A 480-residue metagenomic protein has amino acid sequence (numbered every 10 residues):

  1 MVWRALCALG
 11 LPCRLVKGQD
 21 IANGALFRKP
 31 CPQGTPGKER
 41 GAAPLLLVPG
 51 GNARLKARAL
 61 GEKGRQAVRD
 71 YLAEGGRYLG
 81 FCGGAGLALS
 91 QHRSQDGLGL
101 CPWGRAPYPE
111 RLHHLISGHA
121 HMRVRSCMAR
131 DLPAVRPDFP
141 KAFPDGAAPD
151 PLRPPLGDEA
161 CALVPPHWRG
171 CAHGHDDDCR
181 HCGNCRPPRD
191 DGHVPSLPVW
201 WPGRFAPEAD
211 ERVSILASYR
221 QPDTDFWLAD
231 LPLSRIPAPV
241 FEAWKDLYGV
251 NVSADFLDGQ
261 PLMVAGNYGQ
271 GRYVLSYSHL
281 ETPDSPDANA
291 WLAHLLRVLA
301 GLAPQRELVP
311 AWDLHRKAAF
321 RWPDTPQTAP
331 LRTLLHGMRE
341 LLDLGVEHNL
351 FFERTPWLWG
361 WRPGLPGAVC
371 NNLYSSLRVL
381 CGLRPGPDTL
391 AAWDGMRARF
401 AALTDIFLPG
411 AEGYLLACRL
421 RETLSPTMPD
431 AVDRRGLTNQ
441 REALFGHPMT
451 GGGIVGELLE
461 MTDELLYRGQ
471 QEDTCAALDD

Functional and structural regions predicted by a protein language model:
V2-Q95: Helical hinge/lid and interdomain linker segments adjacent to catalytic or ligand-binding clefts that mediate domain
V2-W3, L11-R14, L45, E110 (+4 more regions): Carbohydrate-binding surfaces of carbohydrate-active enzymes
K17-Q19, P102-G104, Y219, Y277: Residues at the C-termini of beta-strands that transition into short coil/loop
L55-K56, L87-S90, Q95, Y108-P109 (+3 more regions): Short catalytic/ligand-binding loop motif for oxyanion handling, primarily in non-cytosolic enzymes, centered on
E62-D131, F139, R180: Cysteine-nucleophile active-site neighborhood
L79, G99, S214-L216, V274-S276: Hydrophobic/aromatic beta-strand patches that form the interior of the parallel beta-sheet core in alpha/beta enzyme
A120-G269, Y277-P286, F351-P366: Catalytic beta-strand/loop cores that center a nucleophilic Ser/Cys/Thr and support acyl-enzyme chemistry
S253-M263, Y268-D480: Extracellular ligand-binding/catalytic regions of CAZymes and related secreted enzymes and adhesion modules
